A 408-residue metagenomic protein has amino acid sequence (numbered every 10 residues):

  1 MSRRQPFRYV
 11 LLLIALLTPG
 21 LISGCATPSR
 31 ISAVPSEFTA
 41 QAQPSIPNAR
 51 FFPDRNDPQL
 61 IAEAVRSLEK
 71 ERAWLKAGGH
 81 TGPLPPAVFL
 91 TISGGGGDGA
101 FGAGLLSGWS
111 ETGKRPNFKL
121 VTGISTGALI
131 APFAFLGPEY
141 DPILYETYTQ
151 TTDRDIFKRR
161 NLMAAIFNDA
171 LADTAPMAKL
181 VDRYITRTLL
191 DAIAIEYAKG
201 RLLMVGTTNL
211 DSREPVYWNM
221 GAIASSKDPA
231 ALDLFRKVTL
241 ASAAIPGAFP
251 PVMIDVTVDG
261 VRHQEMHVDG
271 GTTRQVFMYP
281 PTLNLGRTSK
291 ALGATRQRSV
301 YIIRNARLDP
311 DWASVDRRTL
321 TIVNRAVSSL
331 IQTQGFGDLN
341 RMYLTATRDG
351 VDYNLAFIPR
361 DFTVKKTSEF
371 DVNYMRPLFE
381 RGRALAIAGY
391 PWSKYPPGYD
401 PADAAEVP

Functional and structural regions predicted by a protein language model:
S2-L12: Bacterial N-terminal signal peptides that target proteins for export
L21-G24: C-terminal motif of bacterial Sec signal peptides marking the signal peptidase cleavage site
A26-K119, F135-P408: Patatin-like phospholipase
G96, I124-S125: Catalytic nucleophile serine of serine hydrolases, specifically the conserved "nucleophile elbow" pentapeptide
I130-F133: Hydrolases whose catalytic domains are alpha/beta-hydrolase-1, hotdog thioesterase, or metallo-beta-lactamase-like
